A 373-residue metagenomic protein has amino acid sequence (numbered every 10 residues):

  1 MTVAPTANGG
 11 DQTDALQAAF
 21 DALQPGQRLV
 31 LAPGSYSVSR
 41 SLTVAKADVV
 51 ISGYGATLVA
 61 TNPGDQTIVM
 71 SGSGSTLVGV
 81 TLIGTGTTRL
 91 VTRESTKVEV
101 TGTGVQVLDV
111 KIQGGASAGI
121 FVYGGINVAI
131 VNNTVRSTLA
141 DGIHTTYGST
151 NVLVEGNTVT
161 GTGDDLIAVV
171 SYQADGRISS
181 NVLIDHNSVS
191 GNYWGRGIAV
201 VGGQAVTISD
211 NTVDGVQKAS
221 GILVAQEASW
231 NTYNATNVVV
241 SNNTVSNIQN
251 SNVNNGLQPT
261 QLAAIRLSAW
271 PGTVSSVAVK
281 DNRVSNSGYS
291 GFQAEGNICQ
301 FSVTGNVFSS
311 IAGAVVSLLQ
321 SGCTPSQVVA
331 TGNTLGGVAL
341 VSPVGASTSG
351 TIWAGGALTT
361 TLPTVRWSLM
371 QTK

Functional and structural regions predicted by a protein language model:
T2-A32: Acidic Gly/Asp/Thr-rich repetitive segments characteristic of extracellular carbohydrate-active and adhesion proteins
Q17-Q24, S37-I51, L58-V105, G119-V122 (+2 more regions): Extracellular beta-strand-rich solenoid/capping regions of secreted or surface-exposed proteins that bind or remodel
Q24, K46-A47, G53, S71-S73 (+26 more regions): Parallel beta-helix/beta-solenoid
Q27, S39-S41, A60-Q66, G86-T92 (+9 more regions): Short glycine/acidic-rich loop motifs that flank beta-strands on beta-rich extracellular proteins
P63, G74-N181: Right-handed parallel beta-helix
S209-F292: Eukaryotic tandem repeat interaction scaffolds
N306, I311, G322-K373: Acidic, glycine- and Ser/Thr-rich low-complexity intrinsically disordered tracts in extracellular/secreted proteins
